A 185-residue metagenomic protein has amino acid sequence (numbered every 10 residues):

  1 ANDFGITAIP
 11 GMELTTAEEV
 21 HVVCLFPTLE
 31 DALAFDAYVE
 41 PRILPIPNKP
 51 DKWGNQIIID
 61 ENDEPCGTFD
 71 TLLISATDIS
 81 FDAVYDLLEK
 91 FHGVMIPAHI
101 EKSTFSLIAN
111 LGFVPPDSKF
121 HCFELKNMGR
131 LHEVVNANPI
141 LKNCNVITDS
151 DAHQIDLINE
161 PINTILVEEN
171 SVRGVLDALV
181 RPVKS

Functional and structural regions predicted by a protein language model:
A1-I9, L141-D149: Short acidic, glycine/proline-enriched helix-loop-strand junctions
N2-C122, G129, G174-V175: Extended substrate/RNA-proximal surfaces in nucleic-acid metabolism proteins
G11-E13, K126, D149-H153: A generic structural motif
I108-A109, N136, N159-P161: Short amphipathic alpha-helical segments
D117-C122, L141-N145, N163-L166: Glycine-enriched alpha-helix->loop->beta-strand junction motifs that scaffold or abut catalytic
R130-A137: A short, acidic, amphipathic alpha-helical segment used as a generic capping/interface helix at domain edges
N145-E160: Short acidic/histidine-rich active-site segments
E160-S185: His/Asp/Glu-enriched, well-ordered alpha-helical/loop segment that forms or immediately abuts the divalent-metal
